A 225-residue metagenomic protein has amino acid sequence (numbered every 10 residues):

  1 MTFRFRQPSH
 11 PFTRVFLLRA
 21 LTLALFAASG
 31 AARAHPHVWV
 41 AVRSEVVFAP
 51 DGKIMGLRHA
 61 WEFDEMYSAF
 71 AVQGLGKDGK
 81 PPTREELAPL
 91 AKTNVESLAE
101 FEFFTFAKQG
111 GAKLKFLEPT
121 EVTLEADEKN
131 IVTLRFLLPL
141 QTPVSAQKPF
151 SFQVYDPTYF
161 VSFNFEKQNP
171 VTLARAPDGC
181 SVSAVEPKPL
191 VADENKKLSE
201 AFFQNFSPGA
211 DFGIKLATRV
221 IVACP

Functional and structural regions predicted by a protein language model:
M1-R14: N-terminal secretory signal peptides that target proteins for export/translocation
A20-A27: Sec-dependent N-terminal signal peptides
S29-A31: N-terminal signal peptide c-region/cleavage motif recognized by signal peptidases
P36-V38, G213-I214: A short catalytic or substrate-binding loop motif that flags glycine-/basic-rich loops and adjacent residues that bind
H37-A69: Early extracytoplasmic/domain-onset interaction patches
M66-V144: Structured domain cores in non-transmembrane regions
G110-P225: Mature, soluble, non-transmembrane domains
